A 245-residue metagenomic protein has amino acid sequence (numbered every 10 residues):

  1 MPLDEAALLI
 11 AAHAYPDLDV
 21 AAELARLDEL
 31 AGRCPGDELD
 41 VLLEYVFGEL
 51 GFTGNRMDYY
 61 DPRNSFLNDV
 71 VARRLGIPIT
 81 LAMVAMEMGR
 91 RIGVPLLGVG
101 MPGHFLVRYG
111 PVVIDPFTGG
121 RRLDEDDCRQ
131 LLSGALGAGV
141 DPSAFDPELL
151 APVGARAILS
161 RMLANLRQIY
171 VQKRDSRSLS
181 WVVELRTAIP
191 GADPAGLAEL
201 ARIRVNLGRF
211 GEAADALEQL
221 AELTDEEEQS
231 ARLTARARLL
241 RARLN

Functional and structural regions predicted by a protein language model:
M1-N245: A structural boundary/capping signal
